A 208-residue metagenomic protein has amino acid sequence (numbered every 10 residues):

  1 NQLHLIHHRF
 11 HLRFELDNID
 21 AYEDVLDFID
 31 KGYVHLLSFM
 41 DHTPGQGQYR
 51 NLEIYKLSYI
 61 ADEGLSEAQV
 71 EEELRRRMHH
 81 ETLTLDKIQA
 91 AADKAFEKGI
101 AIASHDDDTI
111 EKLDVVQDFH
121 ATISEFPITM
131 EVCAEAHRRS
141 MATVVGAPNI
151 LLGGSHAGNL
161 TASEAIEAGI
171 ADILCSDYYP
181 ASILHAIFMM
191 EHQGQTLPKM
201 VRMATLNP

Functional and structural regions predicted by a protein language model:
N1-D107, D177: Metal-coordinating catalytic core of metallo-dependent amide/deamination hydrolases
L12-E23, D106-E111, V115, I123-E125 (+1 more regions): Active-site glycine- and acidic-residue-rich loops that bind and position anionic ligands or nucleotide-like cofactors
L16-I19, P44-Q46, D108-K112, M130-C133 (+2 more regions): Active-site environment of divalent metal-dependent phosphoester hydrolases
D24-V25, V115, V132-E135, M141 (+1 more regions): A short acidic, amphipathic alpha-helical/loop segment
D30-H35, V116-I123, R138-V144, G169-D172: Glycine-enriched alpha-helix->loop->beta-strand junction motifs that scaffold or abut catalytic
T82-T84, T129-R138: Active-site-adjacent beta->alpha loops and helix N-cap segments on the catalytic face of soluble alpha/beta enzymes
R139-P208: His/Asp/Glu-enriched, well-ordered alpha-helical/loop segment that forms or immediately abuts the divalent-metal
